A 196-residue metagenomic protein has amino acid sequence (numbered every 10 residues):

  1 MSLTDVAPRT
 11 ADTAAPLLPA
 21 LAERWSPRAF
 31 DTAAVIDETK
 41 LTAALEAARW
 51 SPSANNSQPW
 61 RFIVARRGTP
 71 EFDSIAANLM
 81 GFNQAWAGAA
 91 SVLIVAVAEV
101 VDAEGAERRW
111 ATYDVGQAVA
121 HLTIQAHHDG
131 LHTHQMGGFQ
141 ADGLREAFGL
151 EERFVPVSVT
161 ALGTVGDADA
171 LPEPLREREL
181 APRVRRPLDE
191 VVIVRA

Functional and structural regions predicted by a protein language model:
M1-A196: Acidic, surface-exposed loops and disordered segments
